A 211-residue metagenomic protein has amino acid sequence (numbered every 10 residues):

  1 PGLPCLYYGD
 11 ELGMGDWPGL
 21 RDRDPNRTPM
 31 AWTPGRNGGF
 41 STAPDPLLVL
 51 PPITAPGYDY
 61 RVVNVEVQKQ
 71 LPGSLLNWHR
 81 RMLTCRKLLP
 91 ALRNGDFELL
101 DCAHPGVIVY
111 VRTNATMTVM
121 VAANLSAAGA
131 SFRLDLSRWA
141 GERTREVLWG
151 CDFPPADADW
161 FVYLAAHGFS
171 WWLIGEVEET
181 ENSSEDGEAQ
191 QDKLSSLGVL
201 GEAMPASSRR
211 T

Functional and structural regions predicted by a protein language model:
P1-M120, L125-W139: Loop/helix patches that line or flank the sugar-binding groove of alpha-linked glycan CAZymes
R21-P25, M30, F169, I174-G175 (+2 more regions): N-terminal structural segment of carbohydrate-active enzymes
A128-S131, F153-P154, E179-E181: A short local loop/turn or secondary-structure capping micro-motif enriched for an aromatic residue
T144-D159: Solvent-exposed beta-strand/loop surfaces of large extracellular or lumenal domains
A156-D186: C-terminal beta-strand-rich structural cap/linker in extracellular carbohydrate-active enzymes
V177-P205: Terminal connector regions
R209-R210: Basic polycationic patches enriched in arginine
